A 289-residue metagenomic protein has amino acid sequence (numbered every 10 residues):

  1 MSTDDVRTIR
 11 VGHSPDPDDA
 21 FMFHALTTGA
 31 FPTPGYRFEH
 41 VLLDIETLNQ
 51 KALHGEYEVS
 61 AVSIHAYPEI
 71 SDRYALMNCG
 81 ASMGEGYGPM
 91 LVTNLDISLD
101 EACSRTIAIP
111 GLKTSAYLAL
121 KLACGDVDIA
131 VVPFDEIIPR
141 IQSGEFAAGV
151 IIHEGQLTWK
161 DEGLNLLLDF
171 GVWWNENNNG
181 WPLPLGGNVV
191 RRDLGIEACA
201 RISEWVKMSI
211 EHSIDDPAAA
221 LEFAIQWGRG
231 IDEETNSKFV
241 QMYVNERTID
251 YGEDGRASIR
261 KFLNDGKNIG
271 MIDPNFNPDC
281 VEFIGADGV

Functional and structural regions predicted by a protein language model:
D4-T28, P89-A147, E154, A257-K261: Bilobed "Venus flytrap"/periplasmic-binding protein-like clamshell domains and structurally analogous long
F31-V41, A123-E136, I272-V281: A local structural motif
R37-Q50, V127-E145, D287-G288: Short helix-initiation/N-cap motifs at beta->coil->alpha
D44-E46, G55-P68, P133-F134, I151-L157: Beta->alpha turn/N-cap motifs
L76-L99, L122, N175-D193: Hydrophobic/proline-rich hinge and linker segments of small-molecule sensing/allosteric domains, predominantly
F134-Q226: Pocket-lining segment of extracytoplasmic ligand-binding domains
G195-D265: Secondary-structure end/capping motifs
D265-V289: Conserved C-terminal helix/tail region of periplasmic/extracytoplasmic solute-binding proteins
